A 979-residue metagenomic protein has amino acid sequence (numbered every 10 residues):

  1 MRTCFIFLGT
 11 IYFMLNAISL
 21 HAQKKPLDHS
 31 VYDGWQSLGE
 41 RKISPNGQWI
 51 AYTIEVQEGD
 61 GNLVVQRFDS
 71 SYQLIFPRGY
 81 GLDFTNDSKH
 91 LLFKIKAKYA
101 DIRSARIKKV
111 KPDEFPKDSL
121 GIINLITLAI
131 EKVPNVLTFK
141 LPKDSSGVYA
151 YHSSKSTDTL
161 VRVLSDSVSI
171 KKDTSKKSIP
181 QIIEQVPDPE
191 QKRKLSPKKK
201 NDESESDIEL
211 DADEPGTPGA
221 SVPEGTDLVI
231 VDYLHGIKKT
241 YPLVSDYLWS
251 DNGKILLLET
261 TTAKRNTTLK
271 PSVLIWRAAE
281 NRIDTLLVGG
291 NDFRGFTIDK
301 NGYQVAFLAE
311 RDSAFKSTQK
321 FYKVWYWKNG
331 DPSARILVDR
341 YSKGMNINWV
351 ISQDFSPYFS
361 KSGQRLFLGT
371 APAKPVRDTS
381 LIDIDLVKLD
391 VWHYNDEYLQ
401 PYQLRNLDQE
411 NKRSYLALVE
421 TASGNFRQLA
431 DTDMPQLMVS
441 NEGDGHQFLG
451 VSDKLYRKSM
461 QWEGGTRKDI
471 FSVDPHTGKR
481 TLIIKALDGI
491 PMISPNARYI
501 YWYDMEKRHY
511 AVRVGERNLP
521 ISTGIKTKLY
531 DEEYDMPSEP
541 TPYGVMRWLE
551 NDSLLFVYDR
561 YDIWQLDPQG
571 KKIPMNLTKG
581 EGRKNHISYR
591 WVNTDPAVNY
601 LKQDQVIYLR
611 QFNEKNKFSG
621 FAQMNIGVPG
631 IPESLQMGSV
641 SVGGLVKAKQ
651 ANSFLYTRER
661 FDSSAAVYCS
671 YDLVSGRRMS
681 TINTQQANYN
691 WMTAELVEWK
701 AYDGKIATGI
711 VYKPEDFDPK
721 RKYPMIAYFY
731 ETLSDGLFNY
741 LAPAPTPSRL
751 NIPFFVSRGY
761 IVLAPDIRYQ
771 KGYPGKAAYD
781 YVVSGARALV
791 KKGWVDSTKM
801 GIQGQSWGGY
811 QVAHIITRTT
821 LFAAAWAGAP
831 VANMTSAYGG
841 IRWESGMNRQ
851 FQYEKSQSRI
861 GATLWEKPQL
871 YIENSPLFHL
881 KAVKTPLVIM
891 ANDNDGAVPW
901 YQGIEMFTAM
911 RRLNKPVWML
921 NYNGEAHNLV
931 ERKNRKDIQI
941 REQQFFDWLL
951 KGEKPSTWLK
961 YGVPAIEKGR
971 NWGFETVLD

Functional and structural regions predicted by a protein language model:
M1-K24, V831, G840: Bacterial Sec-dependent N-terminal signal peptides
Y12, H21-S653, E659-S663, C669 (+2 more regions): Beta-propeller folds
I230, R427, L449, Y668 (+5 more regions): Hydrophobic/aromatic beta-strand patches that form the interior of the parallel beta-sheet core in alpha/beta enzyme
A263-K264, D312-A314, D716, S734 (+3 more regions): Short strand->helix junction
D453, F612, E659, Y728-T732 (+2 more regions): Glycine-rich His-Gly loop
G524-E533, L673, T681-K799, Q803-S806 (+2 more regions): Cap/lid segment of the alpha/beta-hydrolase catalytic domain
G676: Catalytic P-loop NTP-binding/switch module of NTPases
A742-D979: Active-site-proximal cap/loop segments of hydrolase catalytic domains
